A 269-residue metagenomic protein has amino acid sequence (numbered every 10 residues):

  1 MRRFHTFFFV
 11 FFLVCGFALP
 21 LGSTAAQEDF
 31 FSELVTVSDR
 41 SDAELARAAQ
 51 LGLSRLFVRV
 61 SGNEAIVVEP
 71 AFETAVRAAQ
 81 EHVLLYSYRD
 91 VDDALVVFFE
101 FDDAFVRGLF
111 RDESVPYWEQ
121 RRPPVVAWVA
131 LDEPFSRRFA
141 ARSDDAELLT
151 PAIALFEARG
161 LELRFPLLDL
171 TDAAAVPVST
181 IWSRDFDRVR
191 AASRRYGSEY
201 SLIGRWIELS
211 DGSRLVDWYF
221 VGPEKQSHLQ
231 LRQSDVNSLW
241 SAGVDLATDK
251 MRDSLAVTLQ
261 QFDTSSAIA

Functional and structural regions predicted by a protein language model:
M1-F4: Positively charged n-region of N-terminal signal peptides that target proteins for export
F8-P20: Bacterial N-terminal signal peptides
D29-S38, A192-S241: Amphipathic beta-strand/beta-sheet edge segments enriched in Tyr/Trp
E33-F72, H82-L85, D93-L95: N-terminal Sec/ER secretory leader and immediately downstream segment of secreted/extracellular precursors
R47-L51, R55-G62, F101, G108-Y117 (+3 more regions): C-terminal/domain-edge helix-coil "capping" segments
A49-A71, P123, W128-S183: N-terminal segment of the mature soluble domain
A65-A130, R138-E147: Signal peptide-directed extracytoplasmic domains
A78-R89, A127, F165-P166, I181-S213 (+1 more regions): A short, hydrophobic beta-strand-centered structural micro-motif
